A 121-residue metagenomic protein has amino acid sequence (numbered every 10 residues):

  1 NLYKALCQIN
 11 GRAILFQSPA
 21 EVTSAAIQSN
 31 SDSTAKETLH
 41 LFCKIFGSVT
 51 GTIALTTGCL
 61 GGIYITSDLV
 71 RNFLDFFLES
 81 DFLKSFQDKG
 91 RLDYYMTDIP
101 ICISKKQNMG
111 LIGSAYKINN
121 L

Functional and structural regions predicted by a protein language model:
N1-L121: ATP-binding/phosphotransfer module of carbohydrate and carboxylate kinases, centering on a glycine-rich
